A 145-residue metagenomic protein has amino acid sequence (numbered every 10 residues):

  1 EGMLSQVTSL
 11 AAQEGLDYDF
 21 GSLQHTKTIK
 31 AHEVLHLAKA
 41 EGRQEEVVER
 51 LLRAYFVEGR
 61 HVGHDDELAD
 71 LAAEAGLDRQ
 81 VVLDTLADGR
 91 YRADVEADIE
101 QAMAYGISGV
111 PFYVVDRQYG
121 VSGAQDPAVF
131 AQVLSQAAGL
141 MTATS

Functional and structural regions predicted by a protein language model:
E1-K30: Ordered, amphipathic secondary-structure segments that act as subunit-interaction surfaces in large macromolecular
E33-S145: C-terminal cap of thioredoxin/glutaredoxin-like
